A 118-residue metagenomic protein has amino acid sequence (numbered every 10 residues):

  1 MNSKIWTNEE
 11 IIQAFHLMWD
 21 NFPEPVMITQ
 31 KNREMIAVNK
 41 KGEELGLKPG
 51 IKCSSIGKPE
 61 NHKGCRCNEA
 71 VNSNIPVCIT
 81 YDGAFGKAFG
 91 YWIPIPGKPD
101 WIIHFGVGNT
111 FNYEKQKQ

Functional and structural regions predicted by a protein language model:
N2-A37: Sensory modules in modular signal-transduction proteins
N32, K41, K98-P99: Residue-level recognition of short loop/turn positions
A37-K41, V107-T110: Short beta->alpha transition motifs characteristic of CBS
K40-K52: PAS/PAS-like sensory domain cap-loop motif
I56-F85: Terminal output helix/cap of sensory domains in signal transduction proteins
F85-W92: A short beta-strand signature within small-molecule sensing/ligand-binding domains used in signal transduction
I95-Q118: Sensory coupling linkers of modular signal transduction proteins
